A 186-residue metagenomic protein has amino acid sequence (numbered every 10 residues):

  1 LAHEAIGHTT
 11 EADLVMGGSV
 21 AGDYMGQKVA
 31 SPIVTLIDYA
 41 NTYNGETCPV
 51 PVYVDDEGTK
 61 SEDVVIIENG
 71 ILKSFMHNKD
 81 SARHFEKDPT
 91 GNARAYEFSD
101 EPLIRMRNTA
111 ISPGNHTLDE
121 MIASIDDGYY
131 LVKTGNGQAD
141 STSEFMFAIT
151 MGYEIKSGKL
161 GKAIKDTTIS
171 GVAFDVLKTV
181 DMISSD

Functional and structural regions predicted by a protein language model:
L1-H3, G7: Gly/Pro-rich turn-and-neighbor structural signature
T9-D13, A21-D186: Dual-mode signal for accessory low-complexity, basic/Gly-rich regions
